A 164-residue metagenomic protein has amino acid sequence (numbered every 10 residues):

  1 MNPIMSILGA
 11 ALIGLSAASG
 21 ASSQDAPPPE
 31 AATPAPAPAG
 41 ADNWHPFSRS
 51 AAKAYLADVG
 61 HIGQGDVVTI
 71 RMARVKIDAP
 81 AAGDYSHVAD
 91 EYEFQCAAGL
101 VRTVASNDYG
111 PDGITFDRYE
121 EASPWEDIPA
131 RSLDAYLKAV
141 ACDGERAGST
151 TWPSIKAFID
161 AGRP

Functional and structural regions predicted by a protein language model:
M1-L8: Bacterial N-terminal signal peptides that target proteins for export
S16-A18: N-terminal signal peptide c-region/cleavage motif recognized by signal peptidases
A21-D90, Q95-P164: N-terminal secretory-pathway/extracellular module detecting exported/lumenal segments and adjacent signal-anchor/first
